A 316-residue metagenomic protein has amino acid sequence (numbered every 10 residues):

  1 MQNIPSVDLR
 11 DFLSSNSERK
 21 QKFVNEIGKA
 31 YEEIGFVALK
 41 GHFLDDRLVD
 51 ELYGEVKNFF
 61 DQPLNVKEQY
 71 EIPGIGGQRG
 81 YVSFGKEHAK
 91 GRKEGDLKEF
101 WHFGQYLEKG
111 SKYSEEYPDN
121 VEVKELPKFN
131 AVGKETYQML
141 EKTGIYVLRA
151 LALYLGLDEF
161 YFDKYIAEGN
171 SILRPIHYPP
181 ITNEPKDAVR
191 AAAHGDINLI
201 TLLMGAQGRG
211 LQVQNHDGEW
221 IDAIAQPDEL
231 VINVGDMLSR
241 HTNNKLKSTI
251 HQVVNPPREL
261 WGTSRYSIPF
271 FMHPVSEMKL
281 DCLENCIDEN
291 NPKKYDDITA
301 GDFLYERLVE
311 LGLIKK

Functional and structural regions predicted by a protein language model:
M1-K316: Peripheral, non-catalytic segments flanking oxidoreductase cores
